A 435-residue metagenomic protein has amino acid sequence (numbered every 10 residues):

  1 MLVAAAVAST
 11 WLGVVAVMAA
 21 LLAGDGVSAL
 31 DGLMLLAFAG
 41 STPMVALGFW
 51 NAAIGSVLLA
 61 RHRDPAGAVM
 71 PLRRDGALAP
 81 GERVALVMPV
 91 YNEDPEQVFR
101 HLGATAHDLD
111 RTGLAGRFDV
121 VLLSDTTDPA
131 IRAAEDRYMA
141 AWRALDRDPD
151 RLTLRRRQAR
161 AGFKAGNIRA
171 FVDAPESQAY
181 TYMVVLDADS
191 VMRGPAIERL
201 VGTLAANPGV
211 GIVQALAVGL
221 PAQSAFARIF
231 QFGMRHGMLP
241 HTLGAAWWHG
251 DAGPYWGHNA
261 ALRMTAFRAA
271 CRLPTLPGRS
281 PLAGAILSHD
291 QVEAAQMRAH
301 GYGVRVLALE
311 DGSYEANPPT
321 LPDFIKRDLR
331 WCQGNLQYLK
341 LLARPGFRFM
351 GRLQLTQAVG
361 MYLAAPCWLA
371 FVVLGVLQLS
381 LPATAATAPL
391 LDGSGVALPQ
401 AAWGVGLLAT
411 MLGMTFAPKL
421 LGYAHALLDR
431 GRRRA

Functional and structural regions predicted by a protein language model:
M1, T42-R83, R344-L353, L390-A435: Juxtamembrane C-terminal module of membrane proteins
M1-A6, A29-T42, V98, I197 (+5 more regions): Membrane-entry segments of alpha-helical transmembrane domains in multi-pass membrane proteins
M1-L12, A23, V184: Generic start-of-chain signal for non-secretory N-termini
M1-V7, V87-V98, A343-A370: Loop-to-transmembrane boundary segments
T10-D25, N335-F347: Membrane-proximal N-terminal segments immediately preceding the first transmembrane helix
L12-T42, A364-A435: Membrane-embedded multi-pass helical conduit in multi-pass membrane proteins, especially envelope-biosynthetic
L21-A53, L86, R117, L122-L123: Low-complexity, highly charged intrinsically disordered N-terminal segments that act as targeting/localization
W50-A53, V57-F347: Internal catalytic domains of large membrane-associated glycosyltransferases
